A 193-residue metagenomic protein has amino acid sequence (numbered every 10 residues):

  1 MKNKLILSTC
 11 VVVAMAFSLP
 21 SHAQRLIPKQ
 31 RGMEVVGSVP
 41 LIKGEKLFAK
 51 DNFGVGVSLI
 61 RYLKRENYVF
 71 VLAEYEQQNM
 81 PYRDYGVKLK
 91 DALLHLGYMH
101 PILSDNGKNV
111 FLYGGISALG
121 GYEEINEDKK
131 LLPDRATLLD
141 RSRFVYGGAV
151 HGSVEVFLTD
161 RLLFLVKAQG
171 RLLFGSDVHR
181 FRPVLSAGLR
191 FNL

Functional and structural regions predicted by a protein language model:
M1-K29: Cleavable N-terminal export/targeting peptides
H22-L72, R190-N192: Short glycine/proline- and aromatic-enriched beta-strand/turn motifs that initiate or cap beta-hairpins
G32, H95, F181-L193: Outer-membrane beta-barrel "beta-signal"
S38-L41, N79-P81, P133-L138, Q169-L172: Extracytoplasmic loops and strand-loop junctions of Gram-negative outer membrane beta-barrel proteins
K46-N52, Y85-D91, T137-F144, D177-R182: Replace "Gram-negative outer membrane beta-barrel proteins" with "bacterial and organellar outer membrane beta-barrel
V55-V57, L94-Y98, V150-G152, V156 (+1 more regions): Membrane-embedded beta-strands of outer-membrane beta-barrel proteins, especially the hydrophobic/small aromatic
S58-L132, L162, F191-L193: Gram-negative (and chloroplast) outer-membrane scaffold detector with strong preference for beta-barrel transmembrane
G148-A168: Surface-exposed extracellular loop regions of Gram-negative outer-membrane beta-barrel proteins
